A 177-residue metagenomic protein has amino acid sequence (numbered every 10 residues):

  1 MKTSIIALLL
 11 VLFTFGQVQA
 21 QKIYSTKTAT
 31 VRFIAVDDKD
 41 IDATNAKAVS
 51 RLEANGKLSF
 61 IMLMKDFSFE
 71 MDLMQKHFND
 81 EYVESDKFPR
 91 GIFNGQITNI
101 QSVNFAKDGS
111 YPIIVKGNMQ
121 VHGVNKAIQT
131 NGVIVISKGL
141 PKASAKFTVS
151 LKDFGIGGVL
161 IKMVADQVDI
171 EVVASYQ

Functional and structural regions predicted by a protein language model:
M1-I23: Bacterial Sec-dependent N-terminal signal peptides
A20-Q177: Low-complexity, acidic/polar, glycine-enriched regions of mature
